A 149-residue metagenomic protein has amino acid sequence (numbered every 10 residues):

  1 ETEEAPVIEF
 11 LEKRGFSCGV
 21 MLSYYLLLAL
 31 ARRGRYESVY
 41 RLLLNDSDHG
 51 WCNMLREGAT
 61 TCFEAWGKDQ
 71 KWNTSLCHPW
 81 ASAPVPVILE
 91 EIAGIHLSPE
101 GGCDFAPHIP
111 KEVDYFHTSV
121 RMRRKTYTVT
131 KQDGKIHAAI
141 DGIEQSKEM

Functional and structural regions predicted by a protein language model:
E1, A29-R32, R123: Alpha-helix C-terminal capping/termination sites
E1-E4, G19, I136, D141: Short, structured coil/loop segments at alpha-helix boundaries
T2-S17, G34-M54: Long, well-ordered core segments of solenoidal/helical folds
V7-Y24, Q70-W80: Solvent-exposed loop and edge beta-strand segments that line ligand/cofactor-binding and catalytic clefts
G19-A31, A81-E90: Well-ordered alpha-helical segments within folded domains of soluble proteins
Y40-M149: Non-catalytic C-terminal accessory modules of carbohydrate-active enzymes
